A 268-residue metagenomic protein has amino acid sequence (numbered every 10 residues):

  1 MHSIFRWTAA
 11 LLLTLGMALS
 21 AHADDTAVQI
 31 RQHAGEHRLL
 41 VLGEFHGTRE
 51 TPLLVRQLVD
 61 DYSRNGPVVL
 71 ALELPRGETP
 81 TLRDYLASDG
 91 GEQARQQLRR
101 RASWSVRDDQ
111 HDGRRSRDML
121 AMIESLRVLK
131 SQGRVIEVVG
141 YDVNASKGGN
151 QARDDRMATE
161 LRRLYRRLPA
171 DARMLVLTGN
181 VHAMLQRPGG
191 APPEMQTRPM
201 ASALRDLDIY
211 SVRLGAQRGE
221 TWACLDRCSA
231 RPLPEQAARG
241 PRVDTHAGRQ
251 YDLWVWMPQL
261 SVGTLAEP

Functional and structural regions predicted by a protein language model:
M1, S20-A21: Oligomerization/assembly interface segments of phage tail-like spikes and tubes
M1-A9: Bacterial N-terminal signal peptides that target proteins for export
T8-A18: Bacterial N-terminal signal peptides
A21-P268: Compositional signal for N-terminal targeting/processing segments
